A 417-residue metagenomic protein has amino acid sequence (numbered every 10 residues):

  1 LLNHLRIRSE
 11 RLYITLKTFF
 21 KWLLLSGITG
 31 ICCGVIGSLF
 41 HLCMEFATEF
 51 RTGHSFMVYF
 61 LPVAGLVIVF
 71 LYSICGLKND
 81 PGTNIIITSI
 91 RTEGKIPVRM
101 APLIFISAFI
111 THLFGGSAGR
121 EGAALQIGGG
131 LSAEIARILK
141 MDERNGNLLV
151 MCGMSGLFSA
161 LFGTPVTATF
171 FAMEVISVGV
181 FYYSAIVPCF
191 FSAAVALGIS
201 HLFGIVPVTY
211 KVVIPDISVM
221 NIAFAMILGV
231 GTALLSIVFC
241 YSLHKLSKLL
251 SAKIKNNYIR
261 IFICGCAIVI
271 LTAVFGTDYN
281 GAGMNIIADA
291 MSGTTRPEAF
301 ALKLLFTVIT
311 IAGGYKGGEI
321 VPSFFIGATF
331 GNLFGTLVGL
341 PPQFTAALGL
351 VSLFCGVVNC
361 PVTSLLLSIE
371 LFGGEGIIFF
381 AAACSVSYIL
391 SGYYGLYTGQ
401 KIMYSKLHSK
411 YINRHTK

Functional and structural regions predicted by a protein language model:
L1-K417: Alpha-helical transmembrane segments and immediately membrane-proximal extracytoplasmic
